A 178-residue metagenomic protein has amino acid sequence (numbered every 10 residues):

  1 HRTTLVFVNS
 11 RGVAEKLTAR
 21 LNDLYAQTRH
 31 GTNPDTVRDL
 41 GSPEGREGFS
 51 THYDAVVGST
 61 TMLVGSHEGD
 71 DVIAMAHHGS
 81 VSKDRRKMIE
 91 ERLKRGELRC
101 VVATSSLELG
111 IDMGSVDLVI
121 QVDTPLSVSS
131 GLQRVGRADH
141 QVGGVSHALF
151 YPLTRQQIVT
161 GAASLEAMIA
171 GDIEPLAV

Functional and structural regions predicted by a protein language model:
H1-V178: Helicase motor core with emphasis on the C-terminal RecA-like subdomain
